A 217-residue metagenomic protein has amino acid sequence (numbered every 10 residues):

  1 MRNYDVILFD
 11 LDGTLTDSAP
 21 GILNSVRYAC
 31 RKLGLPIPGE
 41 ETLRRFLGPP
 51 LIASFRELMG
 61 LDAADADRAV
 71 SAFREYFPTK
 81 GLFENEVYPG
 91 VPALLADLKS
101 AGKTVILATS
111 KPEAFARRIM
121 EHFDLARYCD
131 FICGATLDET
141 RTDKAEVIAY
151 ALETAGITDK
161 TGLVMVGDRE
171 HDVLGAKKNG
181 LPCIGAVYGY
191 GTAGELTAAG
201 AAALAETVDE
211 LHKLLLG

Functional and structural regions predicted by a protein language model:
M1-R45, M59: Active-site neighborhood of HAD-like aspartate-dependent phosphohydrolases
V6, K144-L174: Conserved Lys-Pro-Asp/Glu-containing loop-to-beta segment of HAD-superfamily phosphomonoesterases, centered on
A29-C30, P50-A63, I119, A151-T154: Helix-loop "lid/cap" segments that line or gate small-molecule binding pockets
P36, A126-D130, T158, A202: Conserved H-loop
G48-T79, P89-K99: A metal-dependent, Asp-based hydrolase signature
T79-L107, E113-R117, A145: Short, acidic loop-to-helix structural element flanking the phosphoryl-transfer center in phosphate-processing enzymes
A126-R141: A short, structured active-site edge motif that brings together acidic residues
M165-A205: Acidic, Mg2+-coordinating phosphoryl-transfer loop and its flanking beta/alpha structural elements, shared across
